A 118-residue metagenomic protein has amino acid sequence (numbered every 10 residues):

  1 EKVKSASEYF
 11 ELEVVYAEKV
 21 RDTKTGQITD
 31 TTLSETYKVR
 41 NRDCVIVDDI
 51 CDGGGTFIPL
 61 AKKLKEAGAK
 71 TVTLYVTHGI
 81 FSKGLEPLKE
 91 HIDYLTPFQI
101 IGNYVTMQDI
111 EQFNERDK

Functional and structural regions predicted by a protein language model:
E1-K118: PRPP-associated nucleotide enzymes
